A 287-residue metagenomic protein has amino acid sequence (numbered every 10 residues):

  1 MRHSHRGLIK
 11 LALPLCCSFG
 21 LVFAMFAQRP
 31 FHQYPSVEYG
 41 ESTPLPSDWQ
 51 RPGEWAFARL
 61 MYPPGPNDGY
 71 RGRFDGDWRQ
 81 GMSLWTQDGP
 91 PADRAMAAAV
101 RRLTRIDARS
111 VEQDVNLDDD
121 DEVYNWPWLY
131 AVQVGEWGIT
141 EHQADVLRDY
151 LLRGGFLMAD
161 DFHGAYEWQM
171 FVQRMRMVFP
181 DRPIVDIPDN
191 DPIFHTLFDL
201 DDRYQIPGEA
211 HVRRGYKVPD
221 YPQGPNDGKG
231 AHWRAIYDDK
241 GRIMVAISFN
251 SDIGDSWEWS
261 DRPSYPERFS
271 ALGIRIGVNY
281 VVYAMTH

Functional and structural regions predicted by a protein language model:
M1-L8: N-terminal secretory signal peptides that target proteins for export/translocation
K10-A24: Bacterial N-terminal signal peptides
F26-W128, V134-G135, D252-H287: Aromatic-Pro/Gly-enriched surface loop or interdomain linker that acts as a lid/target-recognition segment
P30-E41, G65, Y70-R71, E167-G254 (+3 more regions): An acidic, glycine-rich "communication" segment
F57, V123-W168: Short alpha-beta junction capping motif
D93-A97, A144, R148, W168-V172 (+1 more regions): Extracytoplasmic/secreted envelope proteins and their assembly/folding machinery, especially bacterial periplasmic
R101-D107, V115-L117, H142-L147, R153 (+1 more regions): Non-catalytic interaction surface on structured domains
R105-L117, A159-G164, R182-N190: Surface-exposed patches in mature extracellular/periplasmic domains of secreted proteins
